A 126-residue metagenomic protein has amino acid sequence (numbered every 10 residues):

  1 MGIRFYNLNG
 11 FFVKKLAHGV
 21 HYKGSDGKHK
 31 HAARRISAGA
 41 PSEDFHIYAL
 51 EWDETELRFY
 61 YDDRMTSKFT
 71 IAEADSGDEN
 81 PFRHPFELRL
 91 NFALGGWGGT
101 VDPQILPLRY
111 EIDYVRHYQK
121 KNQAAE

Functional and structural regions predicted by a protein language model:
M1-E126: GH16 jelly-roll
